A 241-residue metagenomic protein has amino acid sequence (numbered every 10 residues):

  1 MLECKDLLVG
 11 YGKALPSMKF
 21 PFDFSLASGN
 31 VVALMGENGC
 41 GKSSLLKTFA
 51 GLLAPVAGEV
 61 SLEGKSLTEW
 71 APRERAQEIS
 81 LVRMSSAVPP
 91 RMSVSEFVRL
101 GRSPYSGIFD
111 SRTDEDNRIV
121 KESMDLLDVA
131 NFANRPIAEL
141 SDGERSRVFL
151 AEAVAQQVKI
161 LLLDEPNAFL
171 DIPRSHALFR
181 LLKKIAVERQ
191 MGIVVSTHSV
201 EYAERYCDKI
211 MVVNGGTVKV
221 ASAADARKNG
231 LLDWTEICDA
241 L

Functional and structural regions predicted by a protein language model:
M35-E37: The feature captures the beta-strand-to-loop junction immediately N-terminal to the Walker
A50: Helix-to-loop junction immediately C-terminal to a conserved catalytic motif
G58-S66, R75: Conserved ABC transporter NBD signature motif
D114-F132: Conserved ABC ATPase "signature" region
P136-L140: Conserved ABC ATPase signature
L161-E165: Catalytic Walker B motif of ABC-type/P-loop ATPase nucleotide-binding domains
T197-H198: H-loop/switch region of ABC-family ATPase nucleotide-binding domains
